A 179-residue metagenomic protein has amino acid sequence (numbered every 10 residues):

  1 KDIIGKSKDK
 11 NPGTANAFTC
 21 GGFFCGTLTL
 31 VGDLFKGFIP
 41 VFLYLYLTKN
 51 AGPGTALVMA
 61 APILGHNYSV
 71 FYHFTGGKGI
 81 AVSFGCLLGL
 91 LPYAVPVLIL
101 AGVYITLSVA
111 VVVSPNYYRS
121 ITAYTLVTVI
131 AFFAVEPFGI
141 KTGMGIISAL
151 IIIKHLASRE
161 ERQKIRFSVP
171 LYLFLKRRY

Functional and structural regions predicted by a protein language model:
K1-F24, E161-Y179: Cytosolic, membrane-interface loops and tails of multi-pass inner-membrane proteins
I3-G13, V70-F84, P115-L126: Short, non-helical or kinked segments that cap or interrupt transmembrane helices
G13-L43: Multi-pass membrane catalytic core of lipid/isoprenoid biosynthesis enzymes
F18-G21, Y44-L45, G65, I80-V113 (+1 more regions): Interfacial segments of multi-pass membrane proteins
G32, K36, P40, Y44 (+8 more regions): Alpha-helical transmembrane segments in multi-pass membrane proteins
I63-F74, T106-P115, H155-R159: C-terminal ends of transmembrane helices
V95-A101, N116-Y124, V135-A149: Loop-to-transmembrane alpha-helix initiation sites
F133-Y179: Oxyanion-binding and handling regions
